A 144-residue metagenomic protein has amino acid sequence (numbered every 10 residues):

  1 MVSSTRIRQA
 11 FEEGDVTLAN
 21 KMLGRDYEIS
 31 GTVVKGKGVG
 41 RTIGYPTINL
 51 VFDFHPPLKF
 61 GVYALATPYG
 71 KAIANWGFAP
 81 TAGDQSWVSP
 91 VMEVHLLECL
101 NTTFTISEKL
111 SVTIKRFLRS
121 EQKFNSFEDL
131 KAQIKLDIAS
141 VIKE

Functional and structural regions predicted by a protein language model:
M1-P46, N125-Q133: Classical nucleotidyltransferase
K35-E144: Phosphate/ribose-recognition catalytic cores of enzymes acting on nucleotide-derived substrates
